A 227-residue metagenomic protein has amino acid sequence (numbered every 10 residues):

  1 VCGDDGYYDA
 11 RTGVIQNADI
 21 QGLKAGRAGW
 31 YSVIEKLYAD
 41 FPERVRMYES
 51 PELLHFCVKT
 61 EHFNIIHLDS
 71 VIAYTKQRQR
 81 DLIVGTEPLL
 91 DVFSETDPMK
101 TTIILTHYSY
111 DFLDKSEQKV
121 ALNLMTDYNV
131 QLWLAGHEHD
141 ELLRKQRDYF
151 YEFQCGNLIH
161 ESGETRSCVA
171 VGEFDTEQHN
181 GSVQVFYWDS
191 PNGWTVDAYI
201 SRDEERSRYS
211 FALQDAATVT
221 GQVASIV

Functional and structural regions predicted by a protein language model:
V1, N17-G26, D111-V183: Conserved beta-sheet core of the metallophosphoesterase superfamily
V1-Q79, L124: Extended active-site neighborhood of metal-dependent phosphoesterases/phosphodiesterases
C2, D69, G156, Y187-D189: Residues at the C-termini of beta-strands that transition into short coil/loop
C2-G6, Y108-S109, E138-H139, D189-N192: Short beta-alpha junction loops
R27-I34, L82-T86, Q118, T165: A structural signal for well-ordered alpha-helical scaffolds and beta->alpha junctions
E52-E152: His/acidic metal-ligating clusters that form di-metal
Y74-K76, E161-S162, S190-G193: A short local loop/turn or secondary-structure capping micro-motif enriched for an aromatic residue
F174-V227: A short C-terminal boundary segment appended to hydrolase-like catalytic domains
